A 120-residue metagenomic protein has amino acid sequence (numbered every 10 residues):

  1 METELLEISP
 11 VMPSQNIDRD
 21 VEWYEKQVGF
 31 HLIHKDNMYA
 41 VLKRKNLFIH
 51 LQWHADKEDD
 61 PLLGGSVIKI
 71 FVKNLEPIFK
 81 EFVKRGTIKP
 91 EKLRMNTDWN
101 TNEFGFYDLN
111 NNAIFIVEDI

Functional and structural regions predicted by a protein language model:
M1, V83-I120: Vicinal oxygen chelate
M1-V21, S66-I68, E118-I120: N-terminal beta-strand motif that seeds the catalytic metal site of vicinal oxygen chelate
D20, Y24-E25, F82, N111: Conserved active-site tyrosine of GNAT-family acetyltransferases
K26-L32, T87-I88: Conserved acetyl-CoA-binding loop of GNAT-fold acetyltransferases
H31-G64, A113-D119: Conserved short beta-strand elements that form part of the metal-binding/catalytic scaffold of enzyme active sites
A40, S66, N100-F104: Short beta-strand micro-motifs in enzyme catalytic cores
I68-G86: Mid-chain, well-packed structural core segment of small domains
